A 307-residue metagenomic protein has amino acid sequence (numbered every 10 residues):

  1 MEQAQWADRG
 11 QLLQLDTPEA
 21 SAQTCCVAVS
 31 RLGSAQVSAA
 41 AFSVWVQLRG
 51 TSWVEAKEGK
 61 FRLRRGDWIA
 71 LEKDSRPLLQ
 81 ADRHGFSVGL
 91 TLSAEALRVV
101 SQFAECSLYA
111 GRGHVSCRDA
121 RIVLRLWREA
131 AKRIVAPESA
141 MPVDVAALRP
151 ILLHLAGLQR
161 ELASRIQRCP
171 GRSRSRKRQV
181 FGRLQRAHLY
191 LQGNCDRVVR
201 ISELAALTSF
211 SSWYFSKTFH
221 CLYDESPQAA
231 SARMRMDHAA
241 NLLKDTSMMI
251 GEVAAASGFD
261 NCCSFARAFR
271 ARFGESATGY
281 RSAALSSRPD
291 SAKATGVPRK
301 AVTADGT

Functional and structural regions predicted by a protein language model:
E2-A4, F103-R165, L189: Amphipathic alpha-helical segments enriched in hydrophobic/aromatic residues interleaved with Lys/Arg
E2-G113, A140: N-terminal regulatory/effector-sensing and dimerization cores that precede helix-turn-helix DNA-binding domains
G66, F215, F219, S264-F265 (+1 more regions): Short hydrophobic/aromatic patch on the recognition helix
I166-S175, K217-Y223: Short, Lys/Arg-enriched N-terminal segment that forms or immediately precedes the first helix of a structured domain
Q185-G193, R197-S202, C221-N261, S282-T307: Terminal helix-turn-helix DNA-binding modules in bacterial transcription factors
A205-S212, S216: Helix-turn-helix
T208, S257-G258, F269: Core residues of bacterial helix-turn-helix
W213, C262-C263, T278: Key DNA-contact positions within bacterial/archaeal DNA-binding proteins
